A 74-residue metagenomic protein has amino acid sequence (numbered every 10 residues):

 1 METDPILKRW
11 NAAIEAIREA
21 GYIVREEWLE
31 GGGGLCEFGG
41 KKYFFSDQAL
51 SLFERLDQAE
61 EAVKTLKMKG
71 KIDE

Functional and structural regions predicted by a protein language model:
M1-G33, F38: Auxiliary, metal-adjacent structural segments of Zn-dependent hydrolase domains
E2-D4, F45-D57: Short pre-active-site segment immediately N-terminal to the catalytic Zn-binding motif
W28, D47, K67: His/Glu-rich zincin catalytic helix
K41: An anion-binding catalytic pocket shared by soluble metabolic enzymes
R55-L66: Short alpha-helix carrying the canonical HExxH Zn2+-binding catalytic motif
K64-E74: Catalytic Zn2+-binding segment of zinc metalloproteases
